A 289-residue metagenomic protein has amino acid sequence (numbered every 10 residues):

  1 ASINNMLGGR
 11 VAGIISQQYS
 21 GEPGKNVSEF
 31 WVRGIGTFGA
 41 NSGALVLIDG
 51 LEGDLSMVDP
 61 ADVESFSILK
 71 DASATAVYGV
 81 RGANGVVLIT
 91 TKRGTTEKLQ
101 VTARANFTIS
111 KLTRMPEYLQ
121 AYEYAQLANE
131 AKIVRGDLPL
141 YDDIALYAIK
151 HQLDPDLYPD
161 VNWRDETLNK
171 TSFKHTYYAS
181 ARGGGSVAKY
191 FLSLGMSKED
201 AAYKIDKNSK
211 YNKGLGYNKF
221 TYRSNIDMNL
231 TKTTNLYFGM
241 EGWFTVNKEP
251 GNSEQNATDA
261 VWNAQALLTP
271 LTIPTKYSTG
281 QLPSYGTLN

Functional and structural regions predicted by a protein language model:
A1-W31, I35-L45, L51, L55 (+1 more regions): Membrane-proximal, glycine/serine-rich, low-complexity loop/turn segments characteristic of large bacterial
M57-A61: Extracytoplasmic assembly/pore-lining segments of large envelope/extracellular complexes
L69: Conserved residues at the C-terminal ends of beta-strands
